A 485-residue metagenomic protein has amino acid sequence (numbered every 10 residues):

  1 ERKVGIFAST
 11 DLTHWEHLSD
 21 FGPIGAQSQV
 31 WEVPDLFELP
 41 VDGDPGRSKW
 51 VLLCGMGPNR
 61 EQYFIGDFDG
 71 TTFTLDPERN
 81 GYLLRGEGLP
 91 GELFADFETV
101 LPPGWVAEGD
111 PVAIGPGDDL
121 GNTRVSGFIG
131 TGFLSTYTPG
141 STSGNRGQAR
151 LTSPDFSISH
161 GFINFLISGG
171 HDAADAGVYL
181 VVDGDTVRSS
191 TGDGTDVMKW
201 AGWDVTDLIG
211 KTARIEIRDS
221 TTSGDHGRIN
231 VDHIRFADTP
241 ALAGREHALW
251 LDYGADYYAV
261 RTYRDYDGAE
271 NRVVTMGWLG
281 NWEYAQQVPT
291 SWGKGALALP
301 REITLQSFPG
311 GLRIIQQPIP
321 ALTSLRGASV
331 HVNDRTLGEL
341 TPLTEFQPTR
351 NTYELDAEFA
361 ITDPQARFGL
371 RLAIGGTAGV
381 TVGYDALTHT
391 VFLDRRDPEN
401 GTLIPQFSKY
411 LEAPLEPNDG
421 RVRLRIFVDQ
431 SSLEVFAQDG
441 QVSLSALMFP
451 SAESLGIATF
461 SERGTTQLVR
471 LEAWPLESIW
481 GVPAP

Functional and structural regions predicted by a protein language model:
E1, W15-E38, G43, D76-F97 (+7 more regions): Surface loop/turn signatures of beta-propeller and other carbohydrate-active proteins
E1-F7, H17-G25, P34-E38, P45-G57 (+4 more regions): Hydrophobic core segments of beta-strands in well-ordered, beta-rich domains
G43-P45, P58-G88, D238-H247, D252-P485: Beta-rich accessory regions
T99-Y137: Extracellular glycan-recognition surfaces and repeat-rich motifs
F133-F162, D175, M198-G202, S408-L411: Short beta-strands within extracellular/lumenal beta-sheet-rich domains
G147, T221-A237, R463-L468: Extracellular carbohydrate recognition
S159-H160, L166-A176, S223-D225, I361-Q365: Extended, low-complexity, turn-rich repeat/linker tracts enriched in Gly/Pro/Ser/Thr and Asp/Glu that occur
V181-A213, R218-I229: Extracellular carbohydrate recognition and processing domains and analogous Trp-centered ligand-binding platforms
